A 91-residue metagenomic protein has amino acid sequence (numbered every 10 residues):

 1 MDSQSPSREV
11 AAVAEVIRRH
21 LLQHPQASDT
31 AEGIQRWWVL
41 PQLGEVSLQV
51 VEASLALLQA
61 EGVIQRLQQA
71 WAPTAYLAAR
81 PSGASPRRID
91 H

Functional and structural regions predicted by a protein language model:
M1-S28: Short alpha-helical segments that sit at the start of domains
D2, I64, P81: Small, basic N-terminal interaction modules of short regulatory proteins
A27-V39: Short acidic, hydrophobic short linear motifs in intrinsically disordered regions
I34, V51-E61: Basic amphipathic alpha-helical segments that dock to polyanions
V39-E52: Short, positively charged loop/turn segments that connect secondary-structure elements
Q59-Q69: A short, conserved structural fragment
W71-A79: Minor-groove-contacting beta-hairpin "wing" of winged helix-turn-helix DNA-binding domains
A79-H91: Short, amphipathic alpha-helical interaction segments positioned at domain boundaries
